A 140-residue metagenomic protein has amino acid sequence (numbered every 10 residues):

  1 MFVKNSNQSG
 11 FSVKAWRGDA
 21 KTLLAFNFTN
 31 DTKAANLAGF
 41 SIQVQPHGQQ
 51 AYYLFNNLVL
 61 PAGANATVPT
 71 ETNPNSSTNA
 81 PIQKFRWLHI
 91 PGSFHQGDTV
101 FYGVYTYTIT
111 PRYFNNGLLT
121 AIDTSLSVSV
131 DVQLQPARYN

Functional and structural regions predicted by a protein language model:
K4-G39: Contiguous beta-strand segments within globular domains
S6-Q8, G117-N140: Short beta-strand elements
F26-F28, F114, T124-L126: Extended, composition-driven regions rather than compact fold-specific motifs
D31-Q43, H47-Y53: Solvent-exposed loop/turn segments flanking beta-strands in beta-repeat/beta-sandwich domains
Y52-A80: Solvent-exposed serine/threonine-rich low-complexity stretches and specific carbohydrate-binding patches
N73-Y102: Signal that preferentially marks extracellular ectodomain short beta-strand elements of beta-sandwich modules
G92, T110-F114: Beta-strand-rich extracellular modules
